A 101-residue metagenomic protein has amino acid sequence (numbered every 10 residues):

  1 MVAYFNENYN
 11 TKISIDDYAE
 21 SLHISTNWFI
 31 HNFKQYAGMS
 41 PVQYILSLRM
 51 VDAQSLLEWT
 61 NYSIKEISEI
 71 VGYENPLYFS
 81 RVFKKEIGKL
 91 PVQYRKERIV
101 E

Functional and structural regions predicted by a protein language model:
V2-A3, E7, K12-D16, Q35-L77 (+1 more regions): Terminal helix-turn-helix DNA-binding modules in bacterial transcription factors
A19-S25: Helix-turn-helix
E20, D52-Q54, K89: Hydrophobic alpha-helical segments
S21, I70-V71, E86: Residues within the alpha-helical elements of helix-turn-helix
T26, I64, N75, L90-P91: Residue-level detector of short coil/turn "hinge" positions at structural boundaries
F29, F33, Y78-F79, F83: Short hydrophobic/aromatic patch on the recognition helix
R81-E101: …primarily DNA-binding HTH/wHTH and HhH modules…
